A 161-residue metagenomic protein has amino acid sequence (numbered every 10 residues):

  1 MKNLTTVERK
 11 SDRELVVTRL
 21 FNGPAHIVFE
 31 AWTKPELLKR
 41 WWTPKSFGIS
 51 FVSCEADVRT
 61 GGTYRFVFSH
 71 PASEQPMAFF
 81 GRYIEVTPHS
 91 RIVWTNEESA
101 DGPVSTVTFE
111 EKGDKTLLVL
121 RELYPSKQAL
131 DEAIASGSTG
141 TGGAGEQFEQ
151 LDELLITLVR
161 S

Functional and structural regions predicted by a protein language model:
M1-G48: Hydrophobic ligand-binding cavity/cleft-lining segments
D12-T18, T63, A78, R91 (+2 more regions): Intrinsic-disorder/low-complexity, polar/charged segments enriched in Ser/Thr/Lys/Arg/Asp/Glu/Gln
V16-V17, E36-P76, S161: Short beta-edge strand/loop motif at the mouth of beta-sheet-based domains
R19, S53-A56, F79-I84, N96 (+1 more regions): Hydrophobic/aromatic beta-strand elements that line small-molecule binding cavities or substrate pockets in beta-rich
A25-H26, D57-R59, I84-S90, T108-L117: A short, structured loop/turn motif at beta-sheet edges
V28, L38, Y64-F66, Y83 (+4 more regions): Hydrophobic pocket/interface hotspot
V93-G145: Beta-strand/loop substructures that line and gate deep hydrophobic ligand-binding cavities in soluble
L154-S161: Short, highly charged C-terminal tails/helix-capping segments
